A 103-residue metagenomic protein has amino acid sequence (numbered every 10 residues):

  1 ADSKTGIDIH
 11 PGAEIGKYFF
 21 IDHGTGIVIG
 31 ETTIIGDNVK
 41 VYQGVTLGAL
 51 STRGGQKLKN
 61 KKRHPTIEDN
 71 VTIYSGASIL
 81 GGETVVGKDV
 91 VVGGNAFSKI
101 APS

Functional and structural regions predicted by a protein language model:
A1-S3: A transmembrane-helix-recognition feature enriched in membrane-embedded lipid enzymes and envelope glyco-/phospholipid
T5, H10-P11, G16-K17, D22-E31 (+10 more regions): Left-handed beta-helix
Q56-H64: Regulatory activation segment
